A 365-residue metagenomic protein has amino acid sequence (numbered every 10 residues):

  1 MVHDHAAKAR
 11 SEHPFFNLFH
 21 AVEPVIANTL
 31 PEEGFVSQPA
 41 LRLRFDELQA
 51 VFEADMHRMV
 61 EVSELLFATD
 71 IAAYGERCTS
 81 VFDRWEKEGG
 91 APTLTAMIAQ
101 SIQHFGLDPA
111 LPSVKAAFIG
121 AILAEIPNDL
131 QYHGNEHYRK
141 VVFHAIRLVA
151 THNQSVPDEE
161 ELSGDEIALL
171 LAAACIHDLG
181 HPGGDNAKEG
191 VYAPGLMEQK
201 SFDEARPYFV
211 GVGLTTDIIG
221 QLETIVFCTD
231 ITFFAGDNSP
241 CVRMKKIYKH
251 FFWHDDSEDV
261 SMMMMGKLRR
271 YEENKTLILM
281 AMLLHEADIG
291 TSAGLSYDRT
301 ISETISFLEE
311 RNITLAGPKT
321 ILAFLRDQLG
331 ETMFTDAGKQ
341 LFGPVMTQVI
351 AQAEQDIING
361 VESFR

Functional and structural regions predicted by a protein language model:
V2-Q100, R147-E166, I176, G180 (+2 more regions): Divalent metal-dependent phosphate-bond-processing catalytic cores, especially two-metal-ion Mg2+/Mn2+ enzymes that act
V81, A116-H144, G184-V191: Active-site flanking loop/helix segments enriched in acidic
T95, Q103-A124: Short alpha-helical hairpin
S113, K140, L171-A174, K200 (+1 more regions): Generic alpha-helical secondary structure signal
A117-I122, L170-C175, L222-D230, L283-A287: Short alpha-helical scaffolding segments that buttress acidic/His motifs in well-ordered protein cores
H133-H137, L162-L171, A193-M197, E272 (+1 more regions): Secondary-structure capping and boundary motifs in well-ordered enzyme cores
V141-L148, P194-V212: An active-site-proximal "capping" alpha-helix that borders the catalytic cofactor pocket
S155-L162, E166-L169, G211-D230: Acidic/histidine metal-binding catalytic segments
